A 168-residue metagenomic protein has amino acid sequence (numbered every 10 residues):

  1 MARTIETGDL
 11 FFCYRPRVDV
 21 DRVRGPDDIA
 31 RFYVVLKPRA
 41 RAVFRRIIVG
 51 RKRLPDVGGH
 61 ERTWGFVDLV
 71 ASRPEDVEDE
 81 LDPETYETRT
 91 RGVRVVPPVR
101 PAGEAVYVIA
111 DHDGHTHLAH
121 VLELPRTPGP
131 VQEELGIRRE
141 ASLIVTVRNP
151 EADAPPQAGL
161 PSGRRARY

Functional and structural regions predicted by a protein language model:
M1-R51, R62, R94: Long, contiguous regulatory modules within eukaryotic nuclear regulatory proteins
T7-D9, G59, L81, A102 (+2 more regions): Alpha-helical structural elements
F12-C13, L36, V49, F66-V67 (+2 more regions): Generic structural hydrophobic/aromatic packing signal, biased to beta-strands
R17-D19, A71, R91, P125: Short linear sequence elements within intrinsically disordered, low-complexity coil regions
V20-D21, R41-R46, P55-V57, E75 (+1 more regions): Short, surface-exposed beta-strand/loop "edge" segments at domain boundaries and coil↔beta transitions
A42-E84: Acidic, aromatic-enriched beta-alpha/helix-loop junctions
Y86-R89: Eukaryotic charged/polar low-complexity linker/IDR segments
R94-Y168: A eukaryote-biased signal for long
